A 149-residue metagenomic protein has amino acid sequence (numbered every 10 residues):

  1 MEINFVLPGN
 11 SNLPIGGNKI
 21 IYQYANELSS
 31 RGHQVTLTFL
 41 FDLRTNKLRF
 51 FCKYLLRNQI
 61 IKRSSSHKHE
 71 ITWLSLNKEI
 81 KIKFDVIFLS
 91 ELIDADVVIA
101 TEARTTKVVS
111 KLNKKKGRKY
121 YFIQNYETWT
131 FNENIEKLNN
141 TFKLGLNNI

Functional and structural regions predicted by a protein language model:
M1-N4: Extreme N-terminal starter segment of soluble prokaryotic enzymes
L7-I20: A short, glycine/small-residue-rich beta-strand->loop->alpha-helix junction that serves as a flexible
G9-S11, F41, N125: Residue-level signal for short, function-critical loop segments
G17, T101-E102, I149: Replace "coordinates the UDP/GDP/TDP-sugar" with "coordinates nucleotide-activated sugar donors
K19-L28: Histidine-anchored nucleotide/phosphate-binding helix
R31-A100, R104-K107: Active-site donor-binding segments of glycosyltransferases and PAPS-dependent sulfotransferases
V86-D94, E133-I149: Membrane-proximal helix-turn-helix segments that form the acceptor-binding/catalytic region of lipid-linked
V97-E102, L112-T130: Active-site proximal beta-strand in glycosyltransferases
